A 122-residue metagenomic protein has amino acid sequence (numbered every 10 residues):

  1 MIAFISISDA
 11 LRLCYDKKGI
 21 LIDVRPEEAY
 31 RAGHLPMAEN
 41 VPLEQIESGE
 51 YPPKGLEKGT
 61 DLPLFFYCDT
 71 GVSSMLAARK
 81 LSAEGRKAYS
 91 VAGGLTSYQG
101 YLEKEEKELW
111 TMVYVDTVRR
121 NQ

Functional and structural regions predicted by a protein language model:
M1-G19, E27-P63, V72-Q122: Rhodanese-like catalytic fold shared by cysteine-dependent sulfurtransferases and DSP/PTP-type phosphatases
D23: N-terminal glycine-rich beta->alpha transition that marks the start or flank of a dinucleotide-binding site
Y67: Short, surface-exposed ligand- or partner-binding patches at beta-edge/loop junctions that are enriched in aromatics
